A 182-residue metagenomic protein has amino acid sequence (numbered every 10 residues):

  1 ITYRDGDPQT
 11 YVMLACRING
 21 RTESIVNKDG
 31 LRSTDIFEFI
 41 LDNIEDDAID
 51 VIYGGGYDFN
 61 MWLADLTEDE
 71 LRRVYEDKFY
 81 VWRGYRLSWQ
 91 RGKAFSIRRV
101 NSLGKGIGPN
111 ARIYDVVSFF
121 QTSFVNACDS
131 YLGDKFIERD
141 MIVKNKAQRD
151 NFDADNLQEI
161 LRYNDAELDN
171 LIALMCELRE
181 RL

Functional and structural regions predicted by a protein language model:
I1-D7, D58: Short acidic, Gly/Ser-rich segments with clustered Asp/Glu that frequently serve as metal-coordination loops in enzyme
Y3-R4, L14, I40-E45: S-adenosyl-L-methionine
D5-D7, A15, D150-L182: Common nucleic-acid-contacting/processivity interface regions adjacent to the catalytic cores of nucleic-acid enzymes
D5-K28: RNase H-like nuclease fold core
R21-N151, R162-A166, N170: Conserved DEDDh/DEDDy metal-dependent 3′-5′ exonuclease domain
